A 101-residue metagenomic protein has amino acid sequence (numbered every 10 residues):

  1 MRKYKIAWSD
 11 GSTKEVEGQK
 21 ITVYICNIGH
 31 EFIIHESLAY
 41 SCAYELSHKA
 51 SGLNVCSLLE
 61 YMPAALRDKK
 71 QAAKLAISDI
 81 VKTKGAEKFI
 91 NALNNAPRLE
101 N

Functional and structural regions predicted by a protein language model:
M1-E31: Negatively charged, low-complexity tracts enriched in Asp/Glu with abundant Ser/Thr
Y4-I6, F32-I34, L46, A73-I80: Hydrophobic beta-strand residues in large extracellular and virion-surface proteins
E15-K20, H35, V55-M62: Short amphipathic beta-strand/extended segments with alternating polar/hydrophobic composition
I33-L58: A short, structured beta-strand/loop element
N54-N101: Mixed-charge, Lys/Arg-enriched low-complexity segments
